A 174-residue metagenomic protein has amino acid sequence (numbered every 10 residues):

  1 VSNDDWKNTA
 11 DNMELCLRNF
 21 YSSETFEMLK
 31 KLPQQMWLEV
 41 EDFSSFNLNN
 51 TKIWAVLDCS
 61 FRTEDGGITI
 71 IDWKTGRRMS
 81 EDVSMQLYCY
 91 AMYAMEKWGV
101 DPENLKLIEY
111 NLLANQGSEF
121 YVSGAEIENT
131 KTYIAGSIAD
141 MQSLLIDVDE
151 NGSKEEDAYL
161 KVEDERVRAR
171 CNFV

Functional and structural regions predicted by a protein language model:
V1-V174: RecB-family 4Fe-4S metal-dependent nuclease core
